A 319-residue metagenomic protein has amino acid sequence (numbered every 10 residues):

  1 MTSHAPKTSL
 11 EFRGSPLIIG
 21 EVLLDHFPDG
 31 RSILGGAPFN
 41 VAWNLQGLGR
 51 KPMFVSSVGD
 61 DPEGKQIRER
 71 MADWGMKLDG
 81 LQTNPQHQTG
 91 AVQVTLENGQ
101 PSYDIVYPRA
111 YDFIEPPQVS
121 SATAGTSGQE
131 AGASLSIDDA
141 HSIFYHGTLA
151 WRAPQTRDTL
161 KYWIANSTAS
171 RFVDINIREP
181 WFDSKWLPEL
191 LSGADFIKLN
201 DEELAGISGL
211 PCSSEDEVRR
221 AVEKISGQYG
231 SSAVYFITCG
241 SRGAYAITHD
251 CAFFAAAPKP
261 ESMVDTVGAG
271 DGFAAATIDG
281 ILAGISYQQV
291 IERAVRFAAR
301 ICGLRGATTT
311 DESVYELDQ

Functional and structural regions predicted by a protein language model:
T2-L17, R70-D73, L78-L81, E97-F253 (+1 more regions): Ribokinase/PfkB-type carbohydrate-kinase core domain
F12-S15, F27-V92, L96-Q100, I105-Y111 (+2 more regions): Substrate-binding N-lobe of the ribokinase-like
G14, D25, G47, D61 (+3 more regions): Conserved post-catalytic alpha-helical subdomain immediately downstream of the catalytic base and nucleotide-binding
G20: Active-site beta-alpha turn of Rossmann-fold NAD(P)-dependent dehydrogenases/reductases
L24, D60, I177-E179, E203 (+3 more regions): Short, glycine/acidic-enriched loop or turn micro-motifs at the edges of active sites
W43, G47, E69, Y162-A165 (+2 more regions): Short, well-ordered alpha-helices that flank and scaffold nucleotide-derived cofactor binding pockets
E63-G64, Q88-G90, F182, I207-S208 (+1 more regions): Short secondary-structure boundary/hinge segments and terminal tails
